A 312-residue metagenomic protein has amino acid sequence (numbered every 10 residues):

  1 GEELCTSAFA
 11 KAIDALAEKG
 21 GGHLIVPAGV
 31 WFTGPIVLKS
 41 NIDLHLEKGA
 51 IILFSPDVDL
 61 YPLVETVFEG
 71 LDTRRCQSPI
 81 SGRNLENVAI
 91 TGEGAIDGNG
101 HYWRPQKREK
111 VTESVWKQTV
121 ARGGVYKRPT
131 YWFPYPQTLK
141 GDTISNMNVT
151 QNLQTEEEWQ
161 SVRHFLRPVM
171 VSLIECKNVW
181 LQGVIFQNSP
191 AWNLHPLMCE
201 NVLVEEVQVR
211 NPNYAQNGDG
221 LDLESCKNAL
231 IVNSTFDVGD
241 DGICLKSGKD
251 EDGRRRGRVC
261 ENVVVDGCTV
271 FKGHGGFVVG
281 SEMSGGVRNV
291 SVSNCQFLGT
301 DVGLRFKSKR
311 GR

Functional and structural regions predicted by a protein language model:
G1-R312: Extracellular/periplasmic carbohydrate-active domains that bind, remodel, or depolymerize complex polysaccharides
